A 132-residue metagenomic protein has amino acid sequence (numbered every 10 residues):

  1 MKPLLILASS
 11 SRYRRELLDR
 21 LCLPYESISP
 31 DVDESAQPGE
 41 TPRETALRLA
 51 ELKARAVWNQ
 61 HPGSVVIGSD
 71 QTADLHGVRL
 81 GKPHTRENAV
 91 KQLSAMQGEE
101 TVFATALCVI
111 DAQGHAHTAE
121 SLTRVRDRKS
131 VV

Functional and structural regions predicted by a protein language model:
K2-I6, D19, P42-V132: Anionic-ligand binding patches
L4-S29: N-terminal G-site helix/loop of the GST-like fold
C22-G39, A116-R124: Short glycine-rich, Thr/Ser-proximal phosphate-binding strand/loop in the N-terminal lobe of ATP-dependent enzymes
